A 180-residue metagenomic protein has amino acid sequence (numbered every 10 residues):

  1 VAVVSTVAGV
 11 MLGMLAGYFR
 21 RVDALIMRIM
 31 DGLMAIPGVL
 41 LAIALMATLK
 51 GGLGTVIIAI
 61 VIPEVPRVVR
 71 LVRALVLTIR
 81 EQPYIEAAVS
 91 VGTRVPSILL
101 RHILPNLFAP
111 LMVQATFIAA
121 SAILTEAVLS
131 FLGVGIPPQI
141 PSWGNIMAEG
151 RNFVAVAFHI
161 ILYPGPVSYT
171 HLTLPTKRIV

Functional and structural regions predicted by a protein language model:
V1-A8, I36, L77, P96-V128: Transmembrane alpha-helices
V4-G9, M14-T78, M112: Generic hydrophobic transmembrane alpha-helix motif, especially the helices
M11, R94-V95, G135, A157 (+1 more regions): Short coil/turn motifs that cap or connect alpha-helices
M14, A44, L71, Y84-A87 (+2 more regions): A residue-level signal for alpha-helical anchor/packing sites in multi-pass solute transporters
R20-D23, M27, L77-E81, I85-V113 (+1 more regions): Amphipathic cytosolic juxtamembrane alpha-helices at the membrane-cytosol interface of multi-pass membrane transporters
M34, M46-K50, I60, L75-V76 (+1 more regions): Glycine-rich helix-loop "coupling/hinge" segments at transmembrane-helix boundaries in multipass transporters
L41, G54, I58, L100 (+4 more regions): Internal alpha-helical transmembrane segments of multi-pass membrane proteins, especially GPCRs
T170-T176: Conserved small/polar residues in nucleotide/adenosyl-binding loops
